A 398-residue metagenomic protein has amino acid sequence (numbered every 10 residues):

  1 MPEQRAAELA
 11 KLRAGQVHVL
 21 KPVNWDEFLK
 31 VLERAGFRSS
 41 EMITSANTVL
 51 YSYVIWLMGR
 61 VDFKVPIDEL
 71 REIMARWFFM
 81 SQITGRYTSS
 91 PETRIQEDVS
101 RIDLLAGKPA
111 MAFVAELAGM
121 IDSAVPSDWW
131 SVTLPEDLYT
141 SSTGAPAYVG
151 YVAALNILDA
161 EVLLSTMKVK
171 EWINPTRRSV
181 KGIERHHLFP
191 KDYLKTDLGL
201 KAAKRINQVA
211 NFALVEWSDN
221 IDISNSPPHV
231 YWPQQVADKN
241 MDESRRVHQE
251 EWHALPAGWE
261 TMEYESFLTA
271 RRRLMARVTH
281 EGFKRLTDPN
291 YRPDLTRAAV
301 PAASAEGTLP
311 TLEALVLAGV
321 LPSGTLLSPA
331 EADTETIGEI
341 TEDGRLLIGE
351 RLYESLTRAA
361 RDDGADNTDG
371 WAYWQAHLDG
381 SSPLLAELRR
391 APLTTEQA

Functional and structural regions predicted by a protein language model:
M1-V61: Polyanionic (Asp/Glu-rich) segments that form extended negatively charged tracts
P66-Q82: Short secondary-structure subsegments characteristic of cysteine-rich extracellular domains
L70, N240-A302: C-terminal, well-folded lobe of enzymatic/effector domains
Q82-H186, Y193, D197: Intrinsically disordered, low-complexity N-proximal targeting/linker segments that flank membranes
L155-P175, A302-D369, D379, R390-A398: C-terminal accessory/binding modules appended to enzymatic or scaffolding proteins
I183, T196-D222: Short beta-strand-alpha-helix junction that forms the catalytic/metal-binding core of metal-dependent nuclease domains
R185-H187, E216, A359: Hydrophobic, well-ordered secondary-structure elements that form the walls of internal hydrophobic environments
R205-I206, I223-Q249: Polybasic, low-complexity binding patches
